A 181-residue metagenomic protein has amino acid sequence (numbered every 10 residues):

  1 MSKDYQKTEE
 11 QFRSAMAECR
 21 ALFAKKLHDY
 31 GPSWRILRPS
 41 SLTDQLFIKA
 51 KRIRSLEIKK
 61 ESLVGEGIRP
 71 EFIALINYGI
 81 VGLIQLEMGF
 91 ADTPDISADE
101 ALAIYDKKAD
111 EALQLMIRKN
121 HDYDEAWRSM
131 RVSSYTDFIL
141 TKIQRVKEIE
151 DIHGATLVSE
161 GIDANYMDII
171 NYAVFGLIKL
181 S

Functional and structural regions predicted by a protein language model:
M1-S181: Intrinsically disordered, low-complexity regulatory regions that flank transcription factor DNA-binding cores
